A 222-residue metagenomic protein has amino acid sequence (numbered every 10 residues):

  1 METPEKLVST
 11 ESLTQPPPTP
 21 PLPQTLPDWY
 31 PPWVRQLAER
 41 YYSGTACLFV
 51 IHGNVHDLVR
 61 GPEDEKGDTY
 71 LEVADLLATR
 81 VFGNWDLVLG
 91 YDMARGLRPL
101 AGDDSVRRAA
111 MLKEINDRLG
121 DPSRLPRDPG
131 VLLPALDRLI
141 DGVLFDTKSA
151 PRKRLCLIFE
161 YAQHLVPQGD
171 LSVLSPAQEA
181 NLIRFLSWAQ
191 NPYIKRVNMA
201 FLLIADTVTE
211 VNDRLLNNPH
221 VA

Functional and structural regions predicted by a protein language model:
E2-A222: ATP/nucleotide-binding catalytic cores
